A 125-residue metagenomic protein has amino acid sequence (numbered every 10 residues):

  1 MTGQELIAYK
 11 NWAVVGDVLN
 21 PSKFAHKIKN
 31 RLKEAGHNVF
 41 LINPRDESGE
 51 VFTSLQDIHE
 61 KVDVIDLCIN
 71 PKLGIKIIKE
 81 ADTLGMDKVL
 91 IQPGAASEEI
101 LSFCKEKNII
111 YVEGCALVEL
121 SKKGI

Functional and structural regions predicted by a protein language model:
M1-R45, E50: Hydrophobic, well-ordered beta-alpha structural blocks that scaffold small-molecule cofactor pockets
M1-T2, E50, S54, L73-I77 (+1 more regions): Short acidic active-site motifs
T2-G3, A116-I125: C-terminal helix-to-coil terminal segments
K27-I28, K76-A81, I100-F103: A short acidic, amphipathic alpha-helical/loop segment
A35-N38, R45-N70, Y111: Mobile, glycine- and charge-enriched loop segments and immediately flanking short secondary-structure elements within
H37, L84-V89, K107-I109: A short helix->loop->beta-strand "cap" motif at the edges of active sites that frequently abuts
L55-A95: Mid-chain, well-packed structural core segment of small domains
P93-L120: Rossmann-fold NAD(P)-binding glycine/threonine-rich loop
